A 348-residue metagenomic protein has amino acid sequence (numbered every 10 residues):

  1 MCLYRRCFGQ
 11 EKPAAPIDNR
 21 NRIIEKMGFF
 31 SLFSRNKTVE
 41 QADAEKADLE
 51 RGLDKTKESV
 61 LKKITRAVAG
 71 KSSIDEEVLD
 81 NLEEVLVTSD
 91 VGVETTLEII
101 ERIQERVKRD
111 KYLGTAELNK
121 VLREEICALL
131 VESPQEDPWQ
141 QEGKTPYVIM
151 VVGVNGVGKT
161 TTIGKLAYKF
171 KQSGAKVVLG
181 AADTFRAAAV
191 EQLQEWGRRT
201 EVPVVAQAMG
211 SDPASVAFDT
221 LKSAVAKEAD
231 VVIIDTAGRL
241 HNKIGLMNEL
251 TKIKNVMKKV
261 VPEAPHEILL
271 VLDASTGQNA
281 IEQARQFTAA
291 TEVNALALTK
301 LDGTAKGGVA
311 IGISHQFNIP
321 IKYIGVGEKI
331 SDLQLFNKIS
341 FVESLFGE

Functional and structural regions predicted by a protein language model:
M1-P138, E142-V151, Q172, K176-V178 (+1 more regions): Non-catalytic terminal/linker segments enriched in charged/polar, low-complexity residues
E94, C127, E132-E348: P-loop/Walker A NTP-binding module and the surrounding RecA-like catalytic core of P-loop NTPases
